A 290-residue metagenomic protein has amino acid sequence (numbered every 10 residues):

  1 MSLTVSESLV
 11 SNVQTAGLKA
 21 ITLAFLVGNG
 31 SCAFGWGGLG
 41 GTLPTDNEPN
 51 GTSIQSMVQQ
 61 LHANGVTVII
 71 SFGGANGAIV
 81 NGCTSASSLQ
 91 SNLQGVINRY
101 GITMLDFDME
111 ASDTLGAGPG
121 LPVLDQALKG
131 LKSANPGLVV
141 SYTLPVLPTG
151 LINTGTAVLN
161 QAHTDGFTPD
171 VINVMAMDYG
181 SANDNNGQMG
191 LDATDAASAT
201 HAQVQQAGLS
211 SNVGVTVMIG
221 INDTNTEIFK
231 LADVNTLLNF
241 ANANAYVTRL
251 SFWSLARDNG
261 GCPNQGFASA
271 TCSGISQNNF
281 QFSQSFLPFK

Functional and structural regions predicted by a protein language model:
M1-N235, G260-F289: Chitinase-like catalytic core of GlcNAc-active glycosidases
F229-R249: Short, low-complexity, polybasic intrinsically disordered segments
S254: Residues that scaffold, gate, or flank divalent-cation-dependent active/transport sites
